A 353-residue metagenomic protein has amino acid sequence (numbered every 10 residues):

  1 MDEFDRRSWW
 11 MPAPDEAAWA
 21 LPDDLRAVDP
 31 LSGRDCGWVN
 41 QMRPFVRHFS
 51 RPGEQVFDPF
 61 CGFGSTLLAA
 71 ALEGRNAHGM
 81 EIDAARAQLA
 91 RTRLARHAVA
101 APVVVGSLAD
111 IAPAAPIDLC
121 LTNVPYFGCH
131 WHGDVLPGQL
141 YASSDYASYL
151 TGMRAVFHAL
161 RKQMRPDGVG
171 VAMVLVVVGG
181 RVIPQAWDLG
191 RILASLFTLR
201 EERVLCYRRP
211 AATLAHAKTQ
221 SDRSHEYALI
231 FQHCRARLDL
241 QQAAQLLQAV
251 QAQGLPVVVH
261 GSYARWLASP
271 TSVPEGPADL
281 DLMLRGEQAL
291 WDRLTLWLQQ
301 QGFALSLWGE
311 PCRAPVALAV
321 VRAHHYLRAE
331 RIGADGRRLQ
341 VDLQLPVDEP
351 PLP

Functional and structural regions predicted by a protein language model:
M1-R237: Class I S-adenosyl-L-methionine-dependent methyltransferase catalytic core
A100-P102, L280, V341: Short, conserved active-site loop motifs that form the nucleotide-linked donor/cofactor pocket
V124, V174, R203, G261 (+3 more regions): A cross-domain feature marking catalytic cores of carbohydrate-active enzymes and several ubiquitous metabolic/repair
Y126-F127, V176-V178, C234-A236, A264-W266 (+2 more regions): Short, solvent-exposed loop/turn segments at secondary-structure junctions
F197, V257, L298-L305: Short glycine-aromatic motifs
F231-C234, R285, A329-G336: Active-site beta-strand termini and strand-to-loop segments that position acidic
L246-L280, L284-T295: Active-site nucleotide-donor binding segment shared across nucleotidyl transfer reactions
Q301-E349: Conserved catalytic core of two-metal-ion nucleotidyltransferases
